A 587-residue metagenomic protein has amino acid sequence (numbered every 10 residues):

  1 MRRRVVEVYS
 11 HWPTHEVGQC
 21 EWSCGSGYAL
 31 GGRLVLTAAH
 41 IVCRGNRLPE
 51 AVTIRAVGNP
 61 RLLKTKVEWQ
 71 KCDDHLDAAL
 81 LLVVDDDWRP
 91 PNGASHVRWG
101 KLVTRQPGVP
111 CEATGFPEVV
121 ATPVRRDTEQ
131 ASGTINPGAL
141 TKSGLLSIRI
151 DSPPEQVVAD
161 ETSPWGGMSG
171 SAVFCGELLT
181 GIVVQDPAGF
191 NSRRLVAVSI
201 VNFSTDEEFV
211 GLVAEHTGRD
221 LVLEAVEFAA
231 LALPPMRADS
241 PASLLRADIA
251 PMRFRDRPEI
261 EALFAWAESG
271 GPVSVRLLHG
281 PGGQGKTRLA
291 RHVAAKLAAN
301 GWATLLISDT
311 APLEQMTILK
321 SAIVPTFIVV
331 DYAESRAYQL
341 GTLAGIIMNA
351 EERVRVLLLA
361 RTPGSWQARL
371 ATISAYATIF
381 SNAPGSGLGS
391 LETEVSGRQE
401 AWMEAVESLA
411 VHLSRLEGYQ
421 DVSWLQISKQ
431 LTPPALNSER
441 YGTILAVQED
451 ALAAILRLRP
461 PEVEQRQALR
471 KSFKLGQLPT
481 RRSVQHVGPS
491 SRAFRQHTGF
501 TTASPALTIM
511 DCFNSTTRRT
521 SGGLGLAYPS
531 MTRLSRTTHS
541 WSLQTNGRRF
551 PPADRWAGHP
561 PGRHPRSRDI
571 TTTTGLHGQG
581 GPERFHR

Functional and structural regions predicted by a protein language model:
R2-W12, E21-G32, A39-S152, C175: Serine endopeptidase catalytic core focused on the charge-relay Asp
V35-A38, Q106-V119, I148, V157-D160 (+3 more regions): Active-site-proximal beta-strands of protease catalytic cores
V42-R44, W88, V119-V120, G189 (+7 more regions): Short acidic, S/G/P-rich loop/turn micro-motifs used as interaction or catalytic elements
G115, A290, G364, G387-G476: Amphipathic alpha-helical "lid/sensor" segments that cap RecA-like P-loop NTPase cores
P154-E155, T162-L233: C-terminal subregion of chymotrypsin/trypsin-like serine protease catalytic domains
T180, V484-R587: C-terminal leucine-rich, beta-strand-based interaction scaffolds used for sensing/assembly
V226-A344, E352-P363, S381-G389, Q420 (+4 more regions): Walker A/P-loop phosphate-binding element recognition
G364-N382: Short regulatory helix/loop adjacent to the ATP-binding pocket of P-loop NTPases
